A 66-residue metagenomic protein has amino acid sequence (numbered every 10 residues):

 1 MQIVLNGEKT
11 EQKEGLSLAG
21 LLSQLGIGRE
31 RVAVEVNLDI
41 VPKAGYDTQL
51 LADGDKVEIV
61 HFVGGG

Functional and structural regions predicted by a protein language model:
V4, K9-Y46, F62: Compact, glycine-rich, soluble single-domain proteins
G65-G66: Short, Lys/Arg- and Gly-enriched loop/turn segments at beta-strand edges
